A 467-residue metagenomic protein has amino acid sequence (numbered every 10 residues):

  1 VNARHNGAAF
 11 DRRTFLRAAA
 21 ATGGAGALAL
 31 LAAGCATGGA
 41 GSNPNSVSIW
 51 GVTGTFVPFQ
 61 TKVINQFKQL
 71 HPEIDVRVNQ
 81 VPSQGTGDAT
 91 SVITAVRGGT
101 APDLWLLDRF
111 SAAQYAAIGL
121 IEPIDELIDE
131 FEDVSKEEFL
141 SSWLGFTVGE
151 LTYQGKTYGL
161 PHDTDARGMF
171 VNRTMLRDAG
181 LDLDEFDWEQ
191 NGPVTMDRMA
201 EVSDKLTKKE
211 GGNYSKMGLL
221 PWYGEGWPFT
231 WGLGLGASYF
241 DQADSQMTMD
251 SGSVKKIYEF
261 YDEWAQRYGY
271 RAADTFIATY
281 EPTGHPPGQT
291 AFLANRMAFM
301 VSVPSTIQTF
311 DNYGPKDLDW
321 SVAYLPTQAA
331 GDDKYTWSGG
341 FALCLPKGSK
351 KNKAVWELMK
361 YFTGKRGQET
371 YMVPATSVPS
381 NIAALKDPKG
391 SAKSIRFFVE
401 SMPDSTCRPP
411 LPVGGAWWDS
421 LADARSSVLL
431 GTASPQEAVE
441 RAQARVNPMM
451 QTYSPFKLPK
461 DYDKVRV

Functional and structural regions predicted by a protein language model:
N2-L120, F131-F139, L183, A329-G331 (+5 more regions): Conserved N-terminal structural module of periplasmic/extracytoplasmic solute-binding proteins
Q69-L70, D75-R77, A179, Q266-R267 (+2 more regions): Extracytoplasmic/periplasmic substrate-recognition and gating elements
Q80-S91, F110, G192-R198, D274-T290: Short helix-initiation/N-cap motifs at beta->coil->alpha
P102-D103, V134-L176, M217, D332-T336 (+1 more regions): A structural signal for short loop-to-beta-strand junctions that line the ligand-binding cleft of periplasmic/secreted
F110-G168, D197, S321-A323, D461 (+1 more regions): Hinge/lid segment of periplasmic solute-binding proteins
Y153-H162, R167-M169, R177, V194-K255 (+2 more regions): Extracytoplasmic/periplasmic solute-binding protein
A200-D204, A243-P282, L325: Glycine-centered hinge/linker elements that transmit conformational signals in sensory and ligand-binding systems
W320-Y324, M372-D423, S427, P455-V467: Long, aromatic- and glycine/proline-rich binding clefts that accommodate carbohydrate-like moieties
